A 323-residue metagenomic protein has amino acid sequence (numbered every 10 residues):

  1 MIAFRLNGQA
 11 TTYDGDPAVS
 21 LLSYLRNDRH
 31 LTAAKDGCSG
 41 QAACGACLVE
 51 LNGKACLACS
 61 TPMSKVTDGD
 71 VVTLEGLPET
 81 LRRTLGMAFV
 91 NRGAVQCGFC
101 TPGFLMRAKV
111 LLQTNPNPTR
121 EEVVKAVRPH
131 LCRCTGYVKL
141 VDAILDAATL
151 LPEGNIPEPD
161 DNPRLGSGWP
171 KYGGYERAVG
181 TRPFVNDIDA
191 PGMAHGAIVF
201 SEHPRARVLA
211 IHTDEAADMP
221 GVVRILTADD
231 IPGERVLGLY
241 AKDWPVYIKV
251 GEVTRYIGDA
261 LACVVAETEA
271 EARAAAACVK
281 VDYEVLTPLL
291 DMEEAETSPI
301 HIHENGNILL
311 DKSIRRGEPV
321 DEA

Functional and structural regions predicted by a protein language model:
M1-D160, R164: Signature of N-terminal electron-transfer/Fe-S-associated modules in redox systems
A148-A323: Flexible, low-hydrophobicity surface segments
